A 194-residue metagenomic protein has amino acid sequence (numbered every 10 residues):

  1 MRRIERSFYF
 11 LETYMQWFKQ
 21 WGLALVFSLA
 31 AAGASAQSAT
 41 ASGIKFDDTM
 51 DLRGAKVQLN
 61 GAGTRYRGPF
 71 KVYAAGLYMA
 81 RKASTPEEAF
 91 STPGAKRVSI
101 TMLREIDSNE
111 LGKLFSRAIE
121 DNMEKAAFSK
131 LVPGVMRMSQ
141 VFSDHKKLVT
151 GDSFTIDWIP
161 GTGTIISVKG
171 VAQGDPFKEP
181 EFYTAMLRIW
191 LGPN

Functional and structural regions predicted by a protein language model:
I4-Y14: Short, Lys/Arg-enriched N-terminal segments with co-localized hydrophobic residues within the first ~10-30 amino acids
T13-L23: Bacterial N-terminal signal peptides that target proteins for export
A31-G33: N-terminal signal peptide c-region/cleavage motif recognized by signal peptidases
Q37-T92: N-terminal secretory signal peptides
D48-M50, G163-I166: Short polybasic amphipathic segments
A83-G161: Mid-length scaffold segments of soluble, non-membrane domains
V168-V171: Short strand-turn-strand beta-turns centered on an Asx-Gly dipeptide
Q173-N194: Flexible glycine-rich active-site/ligand-binding loops centered on an Asp-His dyad
